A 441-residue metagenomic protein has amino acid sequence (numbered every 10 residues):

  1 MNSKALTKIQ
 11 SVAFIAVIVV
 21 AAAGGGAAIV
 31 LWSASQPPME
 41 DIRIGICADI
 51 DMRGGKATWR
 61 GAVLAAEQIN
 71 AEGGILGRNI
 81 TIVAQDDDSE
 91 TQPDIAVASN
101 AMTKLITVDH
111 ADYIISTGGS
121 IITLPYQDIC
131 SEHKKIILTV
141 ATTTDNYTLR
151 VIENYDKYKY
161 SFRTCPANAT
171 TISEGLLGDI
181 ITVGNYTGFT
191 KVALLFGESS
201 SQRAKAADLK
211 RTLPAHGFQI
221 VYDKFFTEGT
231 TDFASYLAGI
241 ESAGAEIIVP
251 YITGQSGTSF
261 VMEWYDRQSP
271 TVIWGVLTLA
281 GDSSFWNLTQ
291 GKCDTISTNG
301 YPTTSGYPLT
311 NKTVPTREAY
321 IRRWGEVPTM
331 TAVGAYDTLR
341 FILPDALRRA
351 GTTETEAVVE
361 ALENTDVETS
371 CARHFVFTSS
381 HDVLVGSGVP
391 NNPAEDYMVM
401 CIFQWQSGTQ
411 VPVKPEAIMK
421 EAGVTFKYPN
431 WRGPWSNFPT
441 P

Functional and structural regions predicted by a protein language model:
M1-M39, P441: Secretory targeting signatures
S35-I46, E72-T81, V183-T190: Immediate post-signal peptide segment of exported/extracytoplasmic ligand-binding proteins
M39-D41, R53-A57, I75-I152, T164 (+2 more regions): Beta-alpha junction/loop-to-helix N-cap segments that form part of ligand/metal-binding clefts
I44-V63, Q85-I95, G118-I121, L195-A204 (+2 more regions): Extracytoplasmic "Venus flytrap"
G54-I75, A207-L213: Short, polar/charged alpha-helical segment
A111-D223, V272-T298: Extracytoplasmic ligand/sensor domains, especially the bilobed periplasmic-binding protein
P166, E263-T338, L347-R348, E416-E421 (+1 more regions): Extracellular/periplasmic periplasmic-binding protein-like sensory domains
R322-T329, P344-K414, I418-M419: Segments of small-molecule ligand-sensing domains
